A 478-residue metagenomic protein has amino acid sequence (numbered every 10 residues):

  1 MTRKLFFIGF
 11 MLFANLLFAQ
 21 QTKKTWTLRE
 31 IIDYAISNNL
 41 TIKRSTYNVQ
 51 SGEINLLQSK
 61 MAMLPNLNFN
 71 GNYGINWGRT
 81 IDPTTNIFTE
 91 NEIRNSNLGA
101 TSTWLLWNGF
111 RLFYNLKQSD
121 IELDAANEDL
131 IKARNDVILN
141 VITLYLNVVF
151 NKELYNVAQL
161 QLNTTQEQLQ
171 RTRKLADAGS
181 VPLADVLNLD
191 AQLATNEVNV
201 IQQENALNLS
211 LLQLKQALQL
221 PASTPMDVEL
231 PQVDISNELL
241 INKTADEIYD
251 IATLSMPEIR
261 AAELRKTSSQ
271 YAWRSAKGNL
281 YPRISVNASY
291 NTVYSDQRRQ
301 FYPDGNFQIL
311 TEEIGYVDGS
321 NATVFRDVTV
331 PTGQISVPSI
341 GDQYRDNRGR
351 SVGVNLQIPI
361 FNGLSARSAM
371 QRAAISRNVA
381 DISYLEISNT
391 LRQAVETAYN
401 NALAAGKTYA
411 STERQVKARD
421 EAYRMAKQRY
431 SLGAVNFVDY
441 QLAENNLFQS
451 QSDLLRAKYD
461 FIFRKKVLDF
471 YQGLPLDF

Functional and structural regions predicted by a protein language model:
M1-F10, A14-Y34, E204-D250, D296 (+3 more regions): Terminal intrinsically disordered/low-complexity segments used for targeting and assembly
A19-N72, G78, A222, E229-Q270 (+2 more regions): Bacterial Sec-pathway N-terminal export signals of envelope proteins
Q20-K24, N70-W104, Q232-L240, R274 (+2 more regions): Small/polar, glycine/serine/threonine/aspartate-rich low-complexity segments that form flexible
W26, D136-I251, N401, A405 (+2 more regions): Periplasmic alpha-helical coiled-coil/stalk elements that build and connect Gram-negative outer-membrane
K43-Y47, K60, E92, L106-R134 (+6 more regions): Sec/SRP-type N-terminal targeting helices
Y47, M61, V198-L220, R414-L474: Short segments within alpha-helical structural elements
G99-T101, Y145, Y249, G353-N355 (+1 more regions): Membrane-embedded beta-strand positions in outer-membrane beta-barrel channels/transporters
